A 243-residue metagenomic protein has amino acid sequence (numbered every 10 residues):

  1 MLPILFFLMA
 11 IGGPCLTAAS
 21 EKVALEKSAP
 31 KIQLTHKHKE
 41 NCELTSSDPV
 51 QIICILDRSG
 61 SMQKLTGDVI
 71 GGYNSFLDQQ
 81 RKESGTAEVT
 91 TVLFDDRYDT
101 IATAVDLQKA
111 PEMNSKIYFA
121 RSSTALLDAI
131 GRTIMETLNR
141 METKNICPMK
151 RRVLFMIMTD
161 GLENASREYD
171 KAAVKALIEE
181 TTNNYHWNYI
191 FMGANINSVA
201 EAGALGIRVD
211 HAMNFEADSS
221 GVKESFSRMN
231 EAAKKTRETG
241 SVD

Functional and structural regions predicted by a protein language model:
P3-G12: Bacterial N-terminal signal peptides
I11, C15-D243: Acidic, low-complexity intrinsically disordered regions
